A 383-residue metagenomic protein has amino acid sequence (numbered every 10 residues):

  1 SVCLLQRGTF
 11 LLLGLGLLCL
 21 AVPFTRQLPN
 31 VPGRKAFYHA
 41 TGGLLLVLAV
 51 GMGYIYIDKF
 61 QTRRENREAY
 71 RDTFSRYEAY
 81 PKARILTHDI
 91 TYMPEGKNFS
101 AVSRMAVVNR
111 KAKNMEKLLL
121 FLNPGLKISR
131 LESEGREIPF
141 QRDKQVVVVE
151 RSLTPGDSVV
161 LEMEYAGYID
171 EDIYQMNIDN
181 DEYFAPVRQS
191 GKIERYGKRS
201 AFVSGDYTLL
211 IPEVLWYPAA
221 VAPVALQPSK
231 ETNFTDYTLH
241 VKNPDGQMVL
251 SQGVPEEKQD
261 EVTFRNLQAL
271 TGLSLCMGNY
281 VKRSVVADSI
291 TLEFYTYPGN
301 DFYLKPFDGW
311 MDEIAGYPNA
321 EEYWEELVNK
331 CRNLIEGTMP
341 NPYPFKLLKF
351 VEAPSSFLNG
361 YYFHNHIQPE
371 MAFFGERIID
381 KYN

Functional and structural regions predicted by a protein language model:
S1-L5, P32-N98, E231: N-terminal, polar/Ser/Thr-rich
S1-Q27: Membrane-embedded alpha-helical segments of integral membrane proteins
L86-I90, A101-M105, L118, L161-M163 (+1 more regions): Hydrophobic residues positioned within well-ordered beta-strands of beta-sheet architectures
N98-S100, K111-K117: Extended extracellular/luminal ectodomain segments enriched in beta-structured repeat modules
A106-A112, L122: Asparagine-centered strand-capping/turn motif at beta-strand->loop junctions
N114-M115, N123-F184, R188, L226-S229 (+3 more regions): A surface-exposed beta-strand-loop module
E164-G278: Extended, low-hydrophobicity, Ser/Thr/Pro/Gly-biased non-transmembrane segments
L239, T263, S284-N383: Juxtacatalytic substrate-recognition/specificity segment
